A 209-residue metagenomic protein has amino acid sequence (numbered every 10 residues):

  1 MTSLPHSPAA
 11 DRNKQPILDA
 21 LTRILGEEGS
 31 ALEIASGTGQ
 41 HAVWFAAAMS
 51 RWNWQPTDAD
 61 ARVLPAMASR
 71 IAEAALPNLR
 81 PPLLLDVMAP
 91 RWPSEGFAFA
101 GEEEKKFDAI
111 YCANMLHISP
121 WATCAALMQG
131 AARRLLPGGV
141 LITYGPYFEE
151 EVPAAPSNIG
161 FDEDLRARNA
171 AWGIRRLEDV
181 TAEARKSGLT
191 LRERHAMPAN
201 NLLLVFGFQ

Functional and structural regions predicted by a protein language model:
M1-E27: Class I SAM-dependent methyltransferase Rossmann-like catalytic core, especially the SAM/SAH-binding loop
L32, Q40-W92, F97: Class I SAM-dependent methyltransferase SAM/SAH-binding core
A35: Conserved S-adenosyl-L-methionine
Y111: A conserved beta-strand element that flanks and buttresses the S-adenosyl-L-methionine
I118-A131: A short, conserved alpha-helix within the catalytic core of class I
G138-Y147: Conserved beta-strand signature within the Rossmann-like core of class I S-adenosyl-L-methionine
A154-E178: Conserved Class I S-adenosyl-L-methionine
L189-Q209: Core SAM-dependent methyltransferase catalytic element
